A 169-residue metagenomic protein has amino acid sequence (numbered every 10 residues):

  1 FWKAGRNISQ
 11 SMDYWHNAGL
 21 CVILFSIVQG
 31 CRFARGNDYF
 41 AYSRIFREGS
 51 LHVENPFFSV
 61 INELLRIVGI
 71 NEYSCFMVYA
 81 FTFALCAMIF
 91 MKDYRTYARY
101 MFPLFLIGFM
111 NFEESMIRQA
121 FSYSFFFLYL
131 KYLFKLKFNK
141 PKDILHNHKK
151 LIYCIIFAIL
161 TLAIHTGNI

Functional and structural regions predicted by a protein language model:
F1-F25: Start-transfer (signal-anchor) and selected internal transmembrane alpha helices of multi-pass inner/ER membrane
M12, M91-I107: Transmembrane-helix signature of polytopic, membrane-embedded enzymes that assemble or transfer cell-envelope glycans
F40-I70: Short hydrophobic/aromatic helix or loop-helix immediately within or flanking a transmembrane segment in polytopic
V68-T82: Loop-to-helix entry region of an early transmembrane alpha helix in multi-pass inner-membrane enzymes
V78-Y94: Transmembrane-helix motifs of polytopic, lipid-linked glycan transferases
E114-F121: Short acidic/glycine- and proline-prone juxtamembrane loop motifs at membrane-interface regions of multi-pass membrane
F126-I152: Membrane-interface transmembrane helices that cradle and orient dolichyl/undecaprenyl
K142, I152-I169: Membrane-interface alpha helices of multi-pass inner-membrane proteins
